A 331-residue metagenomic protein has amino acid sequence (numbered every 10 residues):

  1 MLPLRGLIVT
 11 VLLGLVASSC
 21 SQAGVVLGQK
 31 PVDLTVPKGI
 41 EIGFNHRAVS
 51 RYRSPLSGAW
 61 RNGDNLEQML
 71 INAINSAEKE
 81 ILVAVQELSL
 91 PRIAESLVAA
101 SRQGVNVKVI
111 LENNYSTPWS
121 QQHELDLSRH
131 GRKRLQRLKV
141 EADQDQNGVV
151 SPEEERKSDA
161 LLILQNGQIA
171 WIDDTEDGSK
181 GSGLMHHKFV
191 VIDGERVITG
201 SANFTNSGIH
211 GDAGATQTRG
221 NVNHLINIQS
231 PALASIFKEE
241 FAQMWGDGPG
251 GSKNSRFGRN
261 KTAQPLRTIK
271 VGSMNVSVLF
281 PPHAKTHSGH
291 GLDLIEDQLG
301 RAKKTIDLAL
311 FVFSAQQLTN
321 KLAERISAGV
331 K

Functional and structural regions predicted by a protein language model:
M1-I8: Bacterial N-terminal signal peptides that target proteins for export
V9-A17: Bacterial N-terminal signal peptides
G24-S76, E87-G300: HKD-type phospholipase D/PLD-like phosphodiesterase module
N75-I81, V105-N106, R301-D307, A328-K331: Short, surface-exposed connector motifs at secondary-structure boundaries
I81-V85, I172-D173, I306-L310: Short catalytic-loop micro-motif centered on adjacent basic/acidic residues
V85-R92, F311-Q317: Acidic-and-aromatic substrate-binding clefts and catalytic sites of carbohydrate-active enzymes
Q298-L299, L308, S314-K321: Extended non-catalytic domains of envelope/secretory-pathway proteins
